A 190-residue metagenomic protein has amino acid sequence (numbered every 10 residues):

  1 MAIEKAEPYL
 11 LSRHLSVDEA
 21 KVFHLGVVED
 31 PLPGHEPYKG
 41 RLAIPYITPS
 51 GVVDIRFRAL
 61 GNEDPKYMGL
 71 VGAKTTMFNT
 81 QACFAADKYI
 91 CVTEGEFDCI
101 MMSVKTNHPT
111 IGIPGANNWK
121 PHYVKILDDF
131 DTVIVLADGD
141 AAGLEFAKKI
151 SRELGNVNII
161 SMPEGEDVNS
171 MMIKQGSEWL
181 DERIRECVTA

Functional and structural regions predicted by a protein language model:
M1-A43, I47-P49, F84-A85, D128 (+1 more regions): TOPRIM metal-binding catalytic domain and adjacent DNA-binding surface shared by DnaG-type primases
D30-D131, F146-A147: Phosphate-handling DNA/RNA-contact segment within nucleic-acid enzymes
G40-R41, K125-F130, N169-D181: Short, surface-exposed amphipathic charged segments that create phosphate/polyanion-binding patches used for binding
V92, F130-A142, S161: Acidic beta-strand-to-loop metal/phosphate-binding motif
P109-T110, V133, N156-I159: Hydrophobic anchor at the start of a short beta-strand that flanks the dinucleotide cofactor-binding loop
P114-W119, D138-A141, M162-G165: Short, acidic/turn-prone active-site loops that include or flank metal/cofactor- and phosphate-binding residues
D131-G139, Q175-A190: A polyampholytic, Gly/Pro-enriched intrinsically disordered region
E145-L154: Short, aromatic/basic amphipathic alpha-helical patches
